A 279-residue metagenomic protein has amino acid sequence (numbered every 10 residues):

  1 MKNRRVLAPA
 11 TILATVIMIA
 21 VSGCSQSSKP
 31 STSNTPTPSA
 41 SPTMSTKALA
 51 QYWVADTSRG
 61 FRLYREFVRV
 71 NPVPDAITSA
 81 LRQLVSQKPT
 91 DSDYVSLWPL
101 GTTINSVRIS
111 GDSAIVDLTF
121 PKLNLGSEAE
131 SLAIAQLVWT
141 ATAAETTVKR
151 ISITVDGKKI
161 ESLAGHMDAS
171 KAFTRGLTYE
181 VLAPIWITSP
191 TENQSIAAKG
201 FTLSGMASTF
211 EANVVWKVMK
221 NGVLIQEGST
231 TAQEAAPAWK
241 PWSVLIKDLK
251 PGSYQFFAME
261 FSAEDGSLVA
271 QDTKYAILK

Functional and structural regions predicted by a protein language model:
K2-I12, G23-K279: Bimodal "functional hotspot" detector
M18-V21: Bacterial Sec-type N-terminal signal peptides, specifically the leucine/valine-rich hydrophobic h-region
